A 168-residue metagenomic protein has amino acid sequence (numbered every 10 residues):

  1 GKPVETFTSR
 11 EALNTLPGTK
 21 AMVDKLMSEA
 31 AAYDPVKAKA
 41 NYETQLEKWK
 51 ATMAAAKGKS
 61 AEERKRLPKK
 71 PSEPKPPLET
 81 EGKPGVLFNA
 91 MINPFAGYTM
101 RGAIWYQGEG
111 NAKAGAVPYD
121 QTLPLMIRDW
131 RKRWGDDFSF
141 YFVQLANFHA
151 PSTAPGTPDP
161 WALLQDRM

Functional and structural regions predicted by a protein language model:
G1-M168: Cell-envelope and extracellular/periplasmic
